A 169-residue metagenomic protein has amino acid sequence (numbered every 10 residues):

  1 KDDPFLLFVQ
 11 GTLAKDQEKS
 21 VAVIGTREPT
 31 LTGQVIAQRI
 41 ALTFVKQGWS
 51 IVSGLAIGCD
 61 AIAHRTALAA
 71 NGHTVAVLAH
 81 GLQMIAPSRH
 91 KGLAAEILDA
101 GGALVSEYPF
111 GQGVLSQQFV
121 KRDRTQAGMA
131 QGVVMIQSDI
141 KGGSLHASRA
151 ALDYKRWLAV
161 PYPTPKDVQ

Functional and structural regions predicted by a protein language model:
K1-Q169: Glycine-biased, small-residue-rich flexible motifs in mid-sequence functional cores and linkers
